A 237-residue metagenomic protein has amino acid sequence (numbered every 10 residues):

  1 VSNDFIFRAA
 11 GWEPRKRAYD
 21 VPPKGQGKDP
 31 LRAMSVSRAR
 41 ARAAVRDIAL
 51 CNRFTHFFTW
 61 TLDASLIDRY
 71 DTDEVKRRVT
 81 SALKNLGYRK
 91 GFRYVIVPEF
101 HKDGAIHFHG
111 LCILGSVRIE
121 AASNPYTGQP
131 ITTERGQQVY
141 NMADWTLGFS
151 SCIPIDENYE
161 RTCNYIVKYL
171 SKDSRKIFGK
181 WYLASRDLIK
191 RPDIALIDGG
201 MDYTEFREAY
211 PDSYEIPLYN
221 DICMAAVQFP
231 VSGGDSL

Functional and structural regions predicted by a protein language model:
V1-G104, L114-L237: Right-hand nucleic-acid polymerase module
